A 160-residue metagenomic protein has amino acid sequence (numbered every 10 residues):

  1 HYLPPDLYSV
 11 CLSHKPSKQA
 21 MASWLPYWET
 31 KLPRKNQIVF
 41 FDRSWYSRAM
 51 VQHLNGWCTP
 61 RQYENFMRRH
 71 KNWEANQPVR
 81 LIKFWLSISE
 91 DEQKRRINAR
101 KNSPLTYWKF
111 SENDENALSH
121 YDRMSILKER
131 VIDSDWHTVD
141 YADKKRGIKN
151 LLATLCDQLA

Functional and structural regions predicted by a protein language model:
H1-P4: A conserved segment at the C-terminal end of the G1
L7-R68, E74: Conserved nucleotide-sensing/catalytic segment adjacent to the nucleotide-binding pocket in NTP-handling enzymes
V10, V39-F41, R80-F84, H137-V139: Hydrophobic/aromatic beta-strand patches that form the interior of the parallel beta-sheet core in alpha/beta enzyme
S13, S44, W85-S89, A142: Anionic group-transfer/hydrolysis microenvironments
Q19-M21, S47-Q52, E90-N98, G147-K149: Switch/connector loops and helix/strand junctions flanking conserved nucleotide-binding motifs in nucleotide-processing
P33-K35, P78-V79, S134: Short loop/turn elements that form and flank the Walker-type P-loop nucleotide-binding site in RecA-like NTPase cores
H53-M67, P78-S125: A glycine- and Lys/Arg-enriched "phosphate-lid" helix/loop adjacent to the NTP-binding pocket of small-molecule kinases
S125, E129-A160: NTP-dependent small-molecule kinase module
